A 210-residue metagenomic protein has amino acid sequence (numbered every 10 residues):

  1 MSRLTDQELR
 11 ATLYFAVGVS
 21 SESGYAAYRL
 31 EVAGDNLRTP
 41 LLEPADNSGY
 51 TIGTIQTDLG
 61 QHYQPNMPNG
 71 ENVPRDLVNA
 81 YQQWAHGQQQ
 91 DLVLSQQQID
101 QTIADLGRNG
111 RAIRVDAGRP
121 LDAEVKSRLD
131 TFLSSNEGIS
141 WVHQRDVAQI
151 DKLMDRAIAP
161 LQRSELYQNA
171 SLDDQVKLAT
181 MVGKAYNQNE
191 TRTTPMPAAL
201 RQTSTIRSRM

Functional and structural regions predicted by a protein language model:
M1-D173, K177-M210: Cell-wall polysaccharide-cleaving catalytic domain and substrate-binding groove, primarily in peptidoglycan/chitin
